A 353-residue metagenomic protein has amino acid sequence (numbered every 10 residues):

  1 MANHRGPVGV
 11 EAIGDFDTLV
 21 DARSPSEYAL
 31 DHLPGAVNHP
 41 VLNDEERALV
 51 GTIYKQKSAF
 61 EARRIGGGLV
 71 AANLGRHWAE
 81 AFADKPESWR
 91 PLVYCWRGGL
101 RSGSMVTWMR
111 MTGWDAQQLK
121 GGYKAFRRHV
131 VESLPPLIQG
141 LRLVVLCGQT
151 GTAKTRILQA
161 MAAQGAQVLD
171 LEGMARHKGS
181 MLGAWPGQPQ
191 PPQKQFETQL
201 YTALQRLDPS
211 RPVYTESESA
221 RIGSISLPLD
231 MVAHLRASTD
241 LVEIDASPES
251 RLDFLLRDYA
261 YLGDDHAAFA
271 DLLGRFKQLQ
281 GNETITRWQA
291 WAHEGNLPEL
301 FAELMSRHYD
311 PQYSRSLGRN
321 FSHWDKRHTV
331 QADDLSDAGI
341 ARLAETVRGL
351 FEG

Functional and structural regions predicted by a protein language model:
M1-P34, A62, V131-I138, V144-C147: Flexible, polar/low-complexity N-terminal or interdomain linker segments that lie immediately upstream of folded
I13-P86: Positively charged, proline/Ser/Thr-rich regional signature most characteristic of the Rhodanese/CDC25-like
G68-K120: Catalytic cysteine-centered active loop of the rhodanese-like fold, especially the PTP/DSP P-loop
L100-R101, R142-A162: Glycine-rich phosphate-binding P-loop
V106-M109, T155-V168: A conserved segment at the C-terminal end of the G1
W114-R128, D170-A175: A short glycine-rich beta-strand->turn/loop micro-motif centered on a GG-aromatic cluster
Q164-H234: Conserved nucleotide-sensing/catalytic segment adjacent to the nucleotide-binding pocket in NTP-handling enzymes
L235-L241, D245-G353: Conserved NTP phosphate-binding and transfer environment spanning the P-loop NTPase/kinase superfamily
